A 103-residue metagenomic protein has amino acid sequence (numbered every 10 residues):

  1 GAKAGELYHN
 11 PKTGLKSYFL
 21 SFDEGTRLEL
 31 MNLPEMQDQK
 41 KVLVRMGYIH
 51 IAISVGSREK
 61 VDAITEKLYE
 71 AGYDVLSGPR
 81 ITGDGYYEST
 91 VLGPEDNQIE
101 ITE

Functional and structural regions predicted by a protein language model:
G1-R27, P34: Core segments of cupin and vicinal oxygen chelate
Y18-S21, L28, T65-E103: Vicinal oxygen chelate
F22, I53-V55: Short beta-strand-to-loop capping motifs
N32-Q37, E103: Acetyl-CoA-dependent GNAT
M36-Q39, A71: A short local loop/turn or secondary-structure capping micro-motif enriched for an aromatic residue
K41-R45: Short, flexible turn/loop "capping" segments at secondary-structure junctions
M46-H50: Short, solvent-exposed beta-strand edge segments and adjacent coil->beta transition regions
R58-A63: Short, conserved charged micro-motifs
